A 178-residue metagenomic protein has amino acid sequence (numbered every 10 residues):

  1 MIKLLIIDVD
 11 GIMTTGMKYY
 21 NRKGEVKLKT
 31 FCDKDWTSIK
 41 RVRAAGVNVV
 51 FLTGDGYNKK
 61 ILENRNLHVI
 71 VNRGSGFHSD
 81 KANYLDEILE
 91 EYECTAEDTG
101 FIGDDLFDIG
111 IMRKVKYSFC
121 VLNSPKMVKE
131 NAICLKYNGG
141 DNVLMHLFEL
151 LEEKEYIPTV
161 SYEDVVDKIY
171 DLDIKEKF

Functional and structural regions predicted by a protein language model:
M1-A82: Alpha-helical substrate-recognition element adjacent to the catalytic core
E25, L62-R65, G74-F178: Mg2+-dependent phosphoryl-transfer enzymes with acidic/Ser/Thr/Gly-rich catalytic loops
